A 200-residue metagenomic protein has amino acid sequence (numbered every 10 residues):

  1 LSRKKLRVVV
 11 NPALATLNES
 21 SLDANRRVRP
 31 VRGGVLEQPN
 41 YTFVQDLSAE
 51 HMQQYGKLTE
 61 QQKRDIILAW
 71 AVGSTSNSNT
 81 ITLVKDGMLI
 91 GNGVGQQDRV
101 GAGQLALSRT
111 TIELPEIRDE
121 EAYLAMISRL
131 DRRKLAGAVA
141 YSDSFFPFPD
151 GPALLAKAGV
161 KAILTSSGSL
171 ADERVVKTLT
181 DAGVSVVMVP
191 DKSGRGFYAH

Functional and structural regions predicted by a protein language model:
L1-H200: ATP-dependent carboxylate/acyl-activation modules
